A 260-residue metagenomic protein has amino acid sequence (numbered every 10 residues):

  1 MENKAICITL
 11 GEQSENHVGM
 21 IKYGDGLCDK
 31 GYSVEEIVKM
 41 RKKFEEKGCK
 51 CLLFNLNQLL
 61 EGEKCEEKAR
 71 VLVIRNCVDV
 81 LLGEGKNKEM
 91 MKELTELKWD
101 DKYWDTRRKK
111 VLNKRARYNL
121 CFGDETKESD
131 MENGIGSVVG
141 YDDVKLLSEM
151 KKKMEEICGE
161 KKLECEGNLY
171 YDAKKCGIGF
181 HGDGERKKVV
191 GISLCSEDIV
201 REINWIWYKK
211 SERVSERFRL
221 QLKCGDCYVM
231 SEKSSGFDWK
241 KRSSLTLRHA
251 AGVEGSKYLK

Functional and structural regions predicted by a protein language model:
M1-K260: Non-heme Fe(II) oxygenase metal-center motifs and adjacent flexible, charged/small-residue loops
